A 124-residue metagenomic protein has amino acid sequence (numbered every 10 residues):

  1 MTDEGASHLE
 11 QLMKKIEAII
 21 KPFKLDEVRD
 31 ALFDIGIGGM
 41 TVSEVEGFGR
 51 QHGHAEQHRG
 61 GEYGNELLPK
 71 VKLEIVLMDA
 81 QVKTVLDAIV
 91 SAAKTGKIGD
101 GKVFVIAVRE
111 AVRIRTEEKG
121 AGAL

Functional and structural regions predicted by a protein language model:
T2-L124: Positively charged, small/polar-rich N-terminal and surface patches that mediate targeting and assembly and bind
